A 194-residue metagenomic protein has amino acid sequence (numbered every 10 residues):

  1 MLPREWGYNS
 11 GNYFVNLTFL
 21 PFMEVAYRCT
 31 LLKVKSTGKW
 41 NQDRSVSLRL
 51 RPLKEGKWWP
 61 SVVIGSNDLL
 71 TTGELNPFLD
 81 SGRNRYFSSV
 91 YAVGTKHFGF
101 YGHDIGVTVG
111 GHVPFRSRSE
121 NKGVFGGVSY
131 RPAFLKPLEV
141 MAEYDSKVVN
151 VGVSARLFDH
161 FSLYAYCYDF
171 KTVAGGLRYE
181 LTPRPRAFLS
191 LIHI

Functional and structural regions predicted by a protein language model:
M1-V90, T95-G99, H103, V113 (+5 more regions): Transmembrane beta-barrel domains of Gram-negative outer membranes and organellar outer membranes
F98-F100, Y144-S146, F170: A generic beta-sheet turn/junction motif
G106-E139, E143: A mid-sequence, solvent-exposed acidic-amphipathic segment
V140, L163-Y164: Thr-Gly-centered strand-to-loop micro-motif
N150: Acidic, divalent-metal-coordinating active-site segment for phosphoryl/phosphodiester hydrolysis, typified by short
S162, Y168-I192: Flexible, glycine-rich linker and terminal segments associated with outer-membrane beta-barrel/transport systems
